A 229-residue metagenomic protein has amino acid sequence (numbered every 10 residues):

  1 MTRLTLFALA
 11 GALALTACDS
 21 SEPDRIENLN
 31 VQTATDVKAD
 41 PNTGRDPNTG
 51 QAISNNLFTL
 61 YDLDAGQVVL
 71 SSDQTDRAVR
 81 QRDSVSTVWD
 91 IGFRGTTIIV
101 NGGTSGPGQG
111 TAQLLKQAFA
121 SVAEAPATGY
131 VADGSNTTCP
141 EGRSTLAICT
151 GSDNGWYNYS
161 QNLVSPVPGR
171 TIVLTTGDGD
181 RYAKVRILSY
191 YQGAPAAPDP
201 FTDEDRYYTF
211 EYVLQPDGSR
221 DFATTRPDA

Functional and structural regions predicted by a protein language model:
T2-A8: Sec-dependent signal peptide recognition, specifically the positively charged N-region followed immediately by
A14-A17: C-terminal motif of bacterial Sec signal peptides marking the signal peptidase cleavage site
D19-A229: Surface-exposed, beta-sheet-biased, low-hydrophobicity segments with strongly acidic/polar composition
